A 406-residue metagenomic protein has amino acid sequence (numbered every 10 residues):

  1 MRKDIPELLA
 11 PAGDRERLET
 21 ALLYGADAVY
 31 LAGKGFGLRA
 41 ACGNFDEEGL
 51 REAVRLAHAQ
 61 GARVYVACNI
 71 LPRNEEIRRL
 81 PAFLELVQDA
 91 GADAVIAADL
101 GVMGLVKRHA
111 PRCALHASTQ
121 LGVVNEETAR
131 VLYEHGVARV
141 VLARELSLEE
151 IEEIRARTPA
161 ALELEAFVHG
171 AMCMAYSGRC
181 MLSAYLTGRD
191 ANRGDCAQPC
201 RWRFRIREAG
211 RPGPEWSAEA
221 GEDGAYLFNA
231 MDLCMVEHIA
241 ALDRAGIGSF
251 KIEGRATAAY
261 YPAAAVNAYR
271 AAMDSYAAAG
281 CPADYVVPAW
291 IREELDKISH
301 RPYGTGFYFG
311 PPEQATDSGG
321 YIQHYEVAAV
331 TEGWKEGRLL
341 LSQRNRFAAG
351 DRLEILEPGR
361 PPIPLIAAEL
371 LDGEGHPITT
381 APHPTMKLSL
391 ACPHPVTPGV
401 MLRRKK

Functional and structural regions predicted by a protein language model:
M1-L23, A28-G35, Q60-I70, N74-P81 (+4 more regions): Surface-exposed amphipathic alpha-helical tracts and adjacent flexible/coil segments at the periphery of soluble enzymes
R2, D14-R17, G35-L38, G43-E126 (+1 more regions): Active-site beta->alpha loop and helix N-cap motifs at the rims of alpha/beta catalytic domains
